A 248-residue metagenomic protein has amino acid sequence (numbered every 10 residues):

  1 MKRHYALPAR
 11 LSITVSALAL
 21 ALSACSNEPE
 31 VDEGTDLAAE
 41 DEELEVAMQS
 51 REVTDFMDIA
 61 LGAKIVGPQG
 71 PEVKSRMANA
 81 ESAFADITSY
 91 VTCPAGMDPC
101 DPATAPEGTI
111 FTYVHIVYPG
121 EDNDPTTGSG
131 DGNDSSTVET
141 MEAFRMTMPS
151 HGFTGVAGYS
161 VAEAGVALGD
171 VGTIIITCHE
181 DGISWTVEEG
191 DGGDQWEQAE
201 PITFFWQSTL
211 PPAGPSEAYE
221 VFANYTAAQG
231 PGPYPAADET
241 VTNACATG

Functional and structural regions predicted by a protein language model:
M1-K2, T112: Intrinsic low-complexity/disordered segments
K2-I13: Bacterial N-terminal signal peptides that target proteins for export
L18-A19, D238: Residue-level signal for mature regions of secreted extracellular proteins and peptides
A21-A24: C-terminal motif of bacterial Sec signal peptides marking the signal peptidase cleavage site
P29-G248: Extracellular or exported targeting regions of proteins
